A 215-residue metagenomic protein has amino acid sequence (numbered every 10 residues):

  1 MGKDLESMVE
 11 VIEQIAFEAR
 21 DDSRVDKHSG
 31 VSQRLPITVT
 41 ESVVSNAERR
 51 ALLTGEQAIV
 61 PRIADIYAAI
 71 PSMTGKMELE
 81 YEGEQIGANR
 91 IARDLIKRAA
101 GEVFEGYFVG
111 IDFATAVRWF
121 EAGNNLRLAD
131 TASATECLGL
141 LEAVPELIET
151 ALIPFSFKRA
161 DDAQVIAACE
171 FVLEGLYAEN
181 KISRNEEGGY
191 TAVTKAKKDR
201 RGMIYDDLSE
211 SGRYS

Functional and structural regions predicted by a protein language model:
M1-V60: Conserved AAA+ ATPase small/helical "lid" subdomain
H28, E48-S215: C-terminal engagement/docking regions of AAA+ P-loop ATPases
